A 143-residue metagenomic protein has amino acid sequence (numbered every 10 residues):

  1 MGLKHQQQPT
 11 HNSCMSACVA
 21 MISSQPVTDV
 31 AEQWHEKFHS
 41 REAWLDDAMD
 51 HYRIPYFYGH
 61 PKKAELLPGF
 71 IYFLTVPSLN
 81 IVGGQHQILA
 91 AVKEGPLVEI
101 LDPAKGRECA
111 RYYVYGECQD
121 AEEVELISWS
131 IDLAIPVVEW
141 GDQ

Functional and structural regions predicted by a protein language model:
M1-A43, D47-Y52, G141-Q143: Active-site nucleophile-adjacent alpha helix/oxyanion-hole segment immediately C-terminal to the catalytic cysteine
V27-S128: Conserved active-site-adjacent core of cysteine acyl-enzyme catalytic domains
A121-Q143: Charged phosphate-binding loop/patch that engages nucleotide di/tri-phosphates or the phosphate backbone of nucleic
